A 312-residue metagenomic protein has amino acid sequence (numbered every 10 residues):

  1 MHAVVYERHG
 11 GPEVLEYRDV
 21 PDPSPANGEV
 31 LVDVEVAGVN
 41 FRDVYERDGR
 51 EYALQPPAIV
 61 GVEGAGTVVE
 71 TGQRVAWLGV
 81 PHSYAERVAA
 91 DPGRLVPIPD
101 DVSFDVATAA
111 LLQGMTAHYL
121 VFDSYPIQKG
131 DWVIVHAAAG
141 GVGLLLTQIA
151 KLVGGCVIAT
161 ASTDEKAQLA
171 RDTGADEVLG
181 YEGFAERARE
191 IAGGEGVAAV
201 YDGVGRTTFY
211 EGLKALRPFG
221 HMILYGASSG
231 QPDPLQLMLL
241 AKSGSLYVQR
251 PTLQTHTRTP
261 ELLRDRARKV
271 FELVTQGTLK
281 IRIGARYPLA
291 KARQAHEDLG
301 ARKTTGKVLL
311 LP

Functional and structural regions predicted by a protein language model:
M1, P260-P312: C-terminal hydrophobic helical "lid"/dimerization subdomain of Rossmann-like NAD(P)H-dependent oxidoreductases
P21-G38, D48-H82: Glycine-rich beta-strand-centered segment in the early N-terminal region that forms part of a ligand/cofactor-binding
V62, V75-A139: NAD(P)H dinucleotide-binding glycine-rich loop of Rossmann-like/cofactor-binding domains, especially the beta1-alpha1
R74, W132, C156, G220-H221 (+1 more regions): Short glycine-centered segments of the SAM/dcSAM-binding site in methyltransferase folds
S83-A85, A161-L169, P232-L237: Short, glycine/polar-rich helix-capping loops at beta-to-alpha or helix-loop-helix junctions that flank or form
V135, K151-E211, T259: Adenosine-nucleotide cofactor-binding segment
V142: Hydrophobic/small residue at the entry helix of a nucleotide-binding pocket
T207-T278, P312: Glycine-rich phosphate-binding loop and adjacent beta-alpha segment of Rossmann(oid) nucleotide-cofactor-binding
